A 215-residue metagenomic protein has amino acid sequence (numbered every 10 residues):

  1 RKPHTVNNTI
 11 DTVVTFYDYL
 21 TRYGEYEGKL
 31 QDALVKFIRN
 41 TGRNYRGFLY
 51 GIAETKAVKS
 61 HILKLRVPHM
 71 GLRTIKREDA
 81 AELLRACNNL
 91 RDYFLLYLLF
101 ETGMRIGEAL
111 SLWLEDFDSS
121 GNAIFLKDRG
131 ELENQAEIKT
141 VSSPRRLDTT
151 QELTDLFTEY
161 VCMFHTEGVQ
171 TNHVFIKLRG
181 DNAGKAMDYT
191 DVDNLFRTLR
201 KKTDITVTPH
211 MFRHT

Functional and structural regions predicted by a protein language model:
R1-L34, T149: Non-catalytic DNA-binding core/recognition domains of DNA-processing enzymes
Y23-E27, L99-N122: Short, charged phosphate-coordinating catalytic segments
K29-R77, G180-A183: Flexible interdomain linker/hinge and immediately adjacent N-terminus of the catalytic tyrosine-recombinase domain
R73-I106: Basic, Lys/Arg- and aromatic-enriched nucleic-acid-binding interface segment
A80, R91-Y93, Y189, D193 (+1 more regions): Short, leucine-enriched amphipathic alpha-helices that occur as contiguous helical runs
S111-D155: Conserved tyrosine-mediated DNA breakage-rejoining catalytic core shared by Y-recombinases
T150-D191: Major-groove DNA-contacting interfaces characterized by cationic-aromatic clusters
D193-H214: Short, basic (Lys/Arg/His-rich) helix/loop patches that form interaction surfaces in the mid-to-C-terminal regions
